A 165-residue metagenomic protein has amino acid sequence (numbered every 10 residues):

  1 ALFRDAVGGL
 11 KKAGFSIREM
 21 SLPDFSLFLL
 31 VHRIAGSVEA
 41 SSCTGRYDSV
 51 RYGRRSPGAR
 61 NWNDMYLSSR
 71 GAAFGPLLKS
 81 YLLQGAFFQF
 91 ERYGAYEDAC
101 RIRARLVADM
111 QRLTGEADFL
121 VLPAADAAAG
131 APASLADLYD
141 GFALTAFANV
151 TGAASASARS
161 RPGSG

Functional and structural regions predicted by a protein language model:
L2, A6-S21, S26-L29, G36-E39 (+2 more regions): Glycine-rich, small-residue loops and helix-cap segments that act as flexible hinges at active-site edges
